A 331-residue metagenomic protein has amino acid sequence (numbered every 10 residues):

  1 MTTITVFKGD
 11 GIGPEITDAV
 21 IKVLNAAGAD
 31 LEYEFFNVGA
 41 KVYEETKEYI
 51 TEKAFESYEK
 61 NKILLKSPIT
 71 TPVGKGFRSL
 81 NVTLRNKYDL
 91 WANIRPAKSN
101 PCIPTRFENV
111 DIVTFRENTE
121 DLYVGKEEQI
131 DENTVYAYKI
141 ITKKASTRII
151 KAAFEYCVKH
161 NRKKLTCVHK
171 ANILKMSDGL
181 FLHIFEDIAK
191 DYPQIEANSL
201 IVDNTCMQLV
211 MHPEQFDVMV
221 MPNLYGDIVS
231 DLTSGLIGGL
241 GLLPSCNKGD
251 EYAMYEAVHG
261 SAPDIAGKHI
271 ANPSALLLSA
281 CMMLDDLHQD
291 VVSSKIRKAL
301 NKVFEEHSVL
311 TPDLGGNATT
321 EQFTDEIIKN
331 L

Functional and structural regions predicted by a protein language model:
T3-G9, L64-P68, L165-A171, L278-D285: Short glycine-rich or small-residue beta-strand-to-loop segments that form or flank ligand, phosphate, metal/Fe-S
T5-A26, D131-D203, Q215: Glycine-rich phosphate/diphosphate-binding loop of Rossmann-like nucleotide-binding domains
D10-G13, K62, F115, A153 (+5 more regions): Buried hydrophobic positions in well-ordered alpha/beta secondary-structure cores of metabolic enzymes
L31-K53, L209: N-terminal beta-loop-helix "entrance" segment that forms/cooperates in small-molecule cofactor or anionic ligand
E32, H160-H169, Y192-L200, Q289-R297 (+1 more regions): Flexible, glycine/charged-enriched surface loops at secondary-structure junctions
A40-V42, A92, L209-S308: Glycine-rich phosphate/nucleotide-binding loop
K41, L200-M207: Short acidic loop-to-helix transition motifs that present clustered carboxylates
Y43-D131, V135-Y136, L224: N-terminal glycine-rich phosphate/adenylate-binding segment common to multiple enzyme folds
